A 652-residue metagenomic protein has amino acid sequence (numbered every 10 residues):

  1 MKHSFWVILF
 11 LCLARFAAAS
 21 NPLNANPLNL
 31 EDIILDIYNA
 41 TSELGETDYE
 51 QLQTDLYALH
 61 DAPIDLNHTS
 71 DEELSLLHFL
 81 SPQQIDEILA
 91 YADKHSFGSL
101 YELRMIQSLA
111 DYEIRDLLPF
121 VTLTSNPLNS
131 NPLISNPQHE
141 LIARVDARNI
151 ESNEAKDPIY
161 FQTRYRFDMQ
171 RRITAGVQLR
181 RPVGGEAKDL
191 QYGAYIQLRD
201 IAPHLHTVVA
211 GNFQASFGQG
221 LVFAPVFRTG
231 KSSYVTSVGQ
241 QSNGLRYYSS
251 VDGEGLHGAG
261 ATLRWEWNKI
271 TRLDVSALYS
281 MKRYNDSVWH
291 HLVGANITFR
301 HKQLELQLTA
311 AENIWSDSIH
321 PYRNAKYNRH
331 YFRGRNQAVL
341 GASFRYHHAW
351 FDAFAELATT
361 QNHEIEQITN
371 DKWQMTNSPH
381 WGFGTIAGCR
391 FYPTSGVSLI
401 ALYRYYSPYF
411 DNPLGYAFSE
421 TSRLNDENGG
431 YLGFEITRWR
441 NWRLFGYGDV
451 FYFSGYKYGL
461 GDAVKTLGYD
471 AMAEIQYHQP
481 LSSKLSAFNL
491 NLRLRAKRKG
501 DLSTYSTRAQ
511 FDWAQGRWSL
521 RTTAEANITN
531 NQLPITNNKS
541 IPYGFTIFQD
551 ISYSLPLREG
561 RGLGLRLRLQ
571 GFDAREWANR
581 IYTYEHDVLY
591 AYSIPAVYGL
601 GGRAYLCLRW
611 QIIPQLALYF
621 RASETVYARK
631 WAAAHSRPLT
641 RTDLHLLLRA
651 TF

Functional and structural regions predicted by a protein language model:
S4-L13: Sec-dependent N-terminal signal peptides
L13-A19: C-terminal segment of classical bacterial N-terminal signal peptides
A19-L198, P203, N212-S216: Compositionally biased linear targeting/interaction segments
S135, I368-T376, Q532-I535: Short polybasic linear motifs
E154, P158, N268-I270, V293-R300 (+6 more regions): Exposed, low-structure sequence patches enriched in small/polar residues
K188-V275, P393-F410, R558, G564-W577: Outer membrane beta-barrel
T271-L278, N285-T298: Internal alpha/beta core interface subdomains
